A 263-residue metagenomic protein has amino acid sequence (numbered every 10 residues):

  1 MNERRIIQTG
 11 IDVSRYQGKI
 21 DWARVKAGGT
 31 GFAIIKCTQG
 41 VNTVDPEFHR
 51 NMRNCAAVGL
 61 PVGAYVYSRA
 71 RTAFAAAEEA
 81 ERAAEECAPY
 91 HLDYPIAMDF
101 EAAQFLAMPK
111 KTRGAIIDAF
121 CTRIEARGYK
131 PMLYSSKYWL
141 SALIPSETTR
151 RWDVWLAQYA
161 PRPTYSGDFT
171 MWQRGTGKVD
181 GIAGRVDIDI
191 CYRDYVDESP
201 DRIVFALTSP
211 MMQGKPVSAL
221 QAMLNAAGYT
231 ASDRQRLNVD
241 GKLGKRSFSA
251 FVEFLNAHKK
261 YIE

Functional and structural regions predicted by a protein language model:
M1-Q17, A23-A27, P145-V204: Functionally critical loop-and-helix segments that line ligand-binding/catalytic clefts of soluble enzyme domains
N2-G31, I35-C121, E125-G128: Substrate-binding cleft of extracellular glycoside hydrolase catalytic domains
V62, K130-M132, V154: Hydrophobic anchor at the start of a short beta-strand that flanks the dinucleotide cofactor-binding loop
A64-S68, Y94-I96, M132-S136, S232-V239 (+1 more regions): Surface-exposed patches in mature extracellular/periplasmic domains of secreted proteins
A75, W139-T149: Glycine-rich, charge-decorated loop segments at or immediately adjacent to ligand/cofactor-binding or catalytic sites
R127-A142: Aromatic-lined carbohydrate-recognition surfaces of secreted/lumenal glycan-active proteins
V204-E263: Short acidic, glycine/serine/threonine-rich helix-capping segments at coil-helix boundaries
